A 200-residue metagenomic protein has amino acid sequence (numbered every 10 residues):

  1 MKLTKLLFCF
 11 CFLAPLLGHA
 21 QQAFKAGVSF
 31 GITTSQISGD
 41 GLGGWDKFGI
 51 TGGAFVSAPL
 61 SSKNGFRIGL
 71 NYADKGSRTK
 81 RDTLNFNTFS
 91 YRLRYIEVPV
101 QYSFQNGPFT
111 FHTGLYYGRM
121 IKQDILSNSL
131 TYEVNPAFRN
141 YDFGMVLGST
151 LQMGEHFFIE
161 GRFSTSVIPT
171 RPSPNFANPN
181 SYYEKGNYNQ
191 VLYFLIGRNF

Functional and structural regions predicted by a protein language model:
M1-S29, S149, I196-F200: Bacterial Sec-dependent N-terminal signal peptides
Q21-S57, S129, V191, G197-F200: Short glycine/proline- and aromatic-enriched beta-strand/turn motifs that initiate or cap beta-hairpins
Q22-F24, G44-I50, R92-I96, G107 (+2 more regions): Residues that define the transmembrane beta-barrel architecture of outer-membrane proteins
V28-I32, I50-A58, L70-Y72, V98-F104 (+4 more regions): Residues on the lipid-exposed face of transmembrane beta-strands in outer-membrane beta-barrel proteins
T33-I37, A73-S77, G118-K122, S164-P169: Structural signature of outer-membrane beta-barrel domains
S38-G43, R78-N85, Q123-L130, R171-A177: Outer-membrane beta-barrel translocator domains and adjoining extracellular loop/strand segments of Gram-negative
K63-F66, P108-F111, E155-I159: Repeated loop/turn-to-beta-strand initiation elements of outer-membrane beta-barrel proteins
R78-T79, P136-A137, M145-L147, G154-F200: Predominantly the C-terminal beta-signal and adjacent terminal strand-loop region of outer-membrane beta-barrel
